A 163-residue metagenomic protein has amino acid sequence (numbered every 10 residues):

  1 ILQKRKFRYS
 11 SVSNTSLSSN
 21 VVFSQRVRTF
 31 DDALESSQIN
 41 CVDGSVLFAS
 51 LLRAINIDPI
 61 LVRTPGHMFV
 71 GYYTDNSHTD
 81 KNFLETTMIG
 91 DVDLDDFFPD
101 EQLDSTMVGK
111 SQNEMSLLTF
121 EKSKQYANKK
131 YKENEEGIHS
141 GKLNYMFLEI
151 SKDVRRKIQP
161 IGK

Functional and structural regions predicted by a protein language model:
I1-K163: A structural boundary/capping signal
